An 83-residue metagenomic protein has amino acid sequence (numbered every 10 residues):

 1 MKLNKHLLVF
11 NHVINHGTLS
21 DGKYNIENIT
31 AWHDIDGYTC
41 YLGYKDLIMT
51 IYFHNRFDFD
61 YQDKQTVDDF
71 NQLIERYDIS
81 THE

Functional and structural regions predicted by a protein language model:
M1-H33: Negatively charged, low-complexity tracts enriched in Asp/Glu with abundant Ser/Thr
L7-L8, Y38, D68: Hydrophobic transmembrane signal anchors and adjacent membrane-proximal interface regions, especially in viral
V9-N11, T50, I79, E83: Localized chelating/binding microdomains that coordinate divalent metal ions or stabilize phosphate-bearing
H33-F53: A short, structured beta-strand/loop element
D46-D69: Intrinsically disordered, low-complexity regulatory segments enriched in Ser/Thr/Pro and charged residues
Q65-E83: Mixed-charge, Lys/Arg-enriched low-complexity segments
